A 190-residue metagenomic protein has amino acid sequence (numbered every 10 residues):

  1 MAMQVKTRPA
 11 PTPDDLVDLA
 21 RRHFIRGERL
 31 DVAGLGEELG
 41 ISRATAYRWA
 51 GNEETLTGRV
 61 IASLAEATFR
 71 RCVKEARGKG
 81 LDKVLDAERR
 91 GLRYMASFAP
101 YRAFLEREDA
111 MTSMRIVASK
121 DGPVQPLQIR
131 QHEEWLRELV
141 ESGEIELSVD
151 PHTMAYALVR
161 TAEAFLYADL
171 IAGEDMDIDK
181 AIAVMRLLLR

Functional and structural regions predicted by a protein language model:
M1-K6, R93, R130, E134-S142 (+2 more regions): C-terminal peripheral helix-coil segments that are non-catalytic and often amphipathic
A10-G34: Short, amphipathic alpha-helix enriched in basic
F24-R29, Y47-R59: HTH DNA-binding helix-turn interface
G34-E38, A46: Append "Primarily bacterial transcriptional regulators
L39-G40, G51: Central "turn" residue of the DNA-binding helix-turn-helix
R59, C72-Y101, M154-L158: Hydrophobic alpha-helical connector segments
A96-S119: Amphipathic alpha-helical segments used for helix-helix packing
R115-E144, H152-V159: Amphipathic alpha-helical packing segments from all-alpha helical-bundle domains
